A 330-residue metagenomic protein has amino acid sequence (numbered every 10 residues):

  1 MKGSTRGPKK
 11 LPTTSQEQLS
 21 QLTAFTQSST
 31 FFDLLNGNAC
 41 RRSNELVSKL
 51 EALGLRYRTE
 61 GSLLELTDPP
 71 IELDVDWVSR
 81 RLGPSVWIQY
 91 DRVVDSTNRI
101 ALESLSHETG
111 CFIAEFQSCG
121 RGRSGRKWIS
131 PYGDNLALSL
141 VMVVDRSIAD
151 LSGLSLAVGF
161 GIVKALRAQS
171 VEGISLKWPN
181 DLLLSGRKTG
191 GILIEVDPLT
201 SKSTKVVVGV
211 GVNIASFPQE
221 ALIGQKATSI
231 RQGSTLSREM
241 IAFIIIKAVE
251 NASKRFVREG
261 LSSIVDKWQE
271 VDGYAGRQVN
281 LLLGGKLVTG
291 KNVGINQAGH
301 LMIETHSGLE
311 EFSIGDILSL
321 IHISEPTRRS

Functional and structural regions predicted by a protein language model:
K2-A168: N-terminal lobe of the biotin/lipoate ligase/transferase fold
K2-S48, A52, D145-I174, L184-S324: Long, positively charged amphipathic alpha-helical accessory segments at protein N-termini or as interdomain linkers
W87-I88, T109-C111, L136, S175 (+2 more regions): Structural motif
R92, L176-W178: Short loop/edge segments at beta-strand edges and connector loops that shape dinucleotide/nucleotide cofactor-binding
E325-S330: Short "domain-exit" segments at the C-terminal end of structured domains
